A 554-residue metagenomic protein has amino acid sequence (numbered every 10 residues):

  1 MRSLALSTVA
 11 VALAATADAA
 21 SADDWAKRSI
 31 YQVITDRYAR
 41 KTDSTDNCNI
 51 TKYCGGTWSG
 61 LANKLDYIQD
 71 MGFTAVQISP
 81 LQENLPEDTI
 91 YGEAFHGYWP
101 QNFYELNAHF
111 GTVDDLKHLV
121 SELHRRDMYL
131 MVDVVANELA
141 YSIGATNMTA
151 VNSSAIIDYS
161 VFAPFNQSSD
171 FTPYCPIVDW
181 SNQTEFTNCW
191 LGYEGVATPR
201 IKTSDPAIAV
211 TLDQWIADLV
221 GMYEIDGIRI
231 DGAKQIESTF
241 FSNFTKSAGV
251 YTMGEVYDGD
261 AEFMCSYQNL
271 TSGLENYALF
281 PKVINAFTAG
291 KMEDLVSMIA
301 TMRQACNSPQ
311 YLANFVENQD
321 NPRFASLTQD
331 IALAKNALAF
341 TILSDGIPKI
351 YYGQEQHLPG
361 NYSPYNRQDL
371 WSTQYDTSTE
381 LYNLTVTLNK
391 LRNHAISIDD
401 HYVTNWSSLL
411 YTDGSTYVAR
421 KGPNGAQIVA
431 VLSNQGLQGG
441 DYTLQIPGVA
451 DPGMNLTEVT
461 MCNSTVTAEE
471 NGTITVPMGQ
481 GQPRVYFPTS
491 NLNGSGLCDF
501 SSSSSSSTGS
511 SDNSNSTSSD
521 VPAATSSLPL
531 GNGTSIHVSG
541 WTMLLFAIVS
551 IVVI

Functional and structural regions predicted by a protein language model:
M1-V9, H537-T542: Classical eukaryotic N-terminal signal peptides for Sec-dependent ER targeting/secretion, especially the positively
A10-A22, S550-I554: N-terminal signal peptide
V11, V120, H124, E138 (+5 more regions): Active-site-proximal helices and loops of the catalytic beta/alpha 8
T16, S502-I536: Fungal extracellular Ser/Thr-rich, low-complexity intrinsically disordered regions
S21-S29, I34-Y223, S238-Y257, A261-F263: Substrate-binding/active-site clefts of carbohydrate-active enzymes
L530-I554: Cleavable C-terminal sorting propeptides in eukaryotic secreted/cell-surface proteins
